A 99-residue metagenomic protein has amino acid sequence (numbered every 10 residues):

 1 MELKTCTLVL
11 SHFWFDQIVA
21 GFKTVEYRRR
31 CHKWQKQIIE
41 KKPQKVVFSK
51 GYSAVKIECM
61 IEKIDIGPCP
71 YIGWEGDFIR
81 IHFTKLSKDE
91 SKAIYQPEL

Functional and structural regions predicted by a protein language model:
E2-T5, V9-L99: Structured alpha/beta reader/binder surfaces that contact nucleic acids or chromatin modification marks
